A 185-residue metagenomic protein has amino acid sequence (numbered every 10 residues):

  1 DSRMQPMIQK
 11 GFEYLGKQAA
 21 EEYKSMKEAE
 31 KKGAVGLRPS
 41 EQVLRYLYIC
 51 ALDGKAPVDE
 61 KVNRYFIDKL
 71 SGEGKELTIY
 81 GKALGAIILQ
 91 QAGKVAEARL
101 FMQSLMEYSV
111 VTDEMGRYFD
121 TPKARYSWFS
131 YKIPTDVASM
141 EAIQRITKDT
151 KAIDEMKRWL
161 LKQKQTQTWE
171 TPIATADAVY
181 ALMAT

Functional and structural regions predicted by a protein language model:
D1-T185: Large, well-folded core regions of big proteins
